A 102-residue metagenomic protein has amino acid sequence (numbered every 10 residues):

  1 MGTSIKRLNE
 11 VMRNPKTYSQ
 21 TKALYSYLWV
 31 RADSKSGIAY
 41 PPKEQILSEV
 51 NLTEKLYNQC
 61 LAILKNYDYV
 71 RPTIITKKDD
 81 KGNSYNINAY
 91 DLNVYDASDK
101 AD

Functional and structural regions predicted by a protein language model:
M1-L52, N83: Short recognition helix of helix-turn-helix/winged-helix DNA-binding domains
E54-D102: Winged-helix/helix-turn-helix nucleic-acid-interaction surface
